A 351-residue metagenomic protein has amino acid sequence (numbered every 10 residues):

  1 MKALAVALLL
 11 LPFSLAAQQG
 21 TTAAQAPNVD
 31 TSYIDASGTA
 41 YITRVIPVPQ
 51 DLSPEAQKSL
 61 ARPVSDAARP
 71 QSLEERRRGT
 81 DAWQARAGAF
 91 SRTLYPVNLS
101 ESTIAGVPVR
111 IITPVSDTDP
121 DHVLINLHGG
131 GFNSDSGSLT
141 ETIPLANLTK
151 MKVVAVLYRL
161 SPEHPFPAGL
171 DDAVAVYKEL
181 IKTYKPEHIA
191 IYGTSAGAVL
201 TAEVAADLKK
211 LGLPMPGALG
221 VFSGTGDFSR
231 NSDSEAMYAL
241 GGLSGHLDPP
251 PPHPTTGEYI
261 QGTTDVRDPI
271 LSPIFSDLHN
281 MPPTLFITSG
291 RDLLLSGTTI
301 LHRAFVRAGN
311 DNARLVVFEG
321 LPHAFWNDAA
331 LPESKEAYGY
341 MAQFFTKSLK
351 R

Functional and structural regions predicted by a protein language model:
M1-A7: Sec-dependent signal peptide recognition, specifically the positively charged N-region followed immediately by
A5, A16-A17: Intrinsically disordered, low-complexity serine/threonine-rich segments
A5, P47, S65, S72 (+1 more regions): Sequence-pattern detector for short linear motifs and compositional/periodic biases rather than a specific fold
P12-S14: N-terminal signal peptide c-region/cleavage motif recognized by signal peptidases
Q19-S37, T43-A68, L94-R351: Alpha/beta-hydrolase superfamily serine-hydrolase fold, recognizing
P70-S102: A domain-start/cap signature at the N-terminus of enzymes
